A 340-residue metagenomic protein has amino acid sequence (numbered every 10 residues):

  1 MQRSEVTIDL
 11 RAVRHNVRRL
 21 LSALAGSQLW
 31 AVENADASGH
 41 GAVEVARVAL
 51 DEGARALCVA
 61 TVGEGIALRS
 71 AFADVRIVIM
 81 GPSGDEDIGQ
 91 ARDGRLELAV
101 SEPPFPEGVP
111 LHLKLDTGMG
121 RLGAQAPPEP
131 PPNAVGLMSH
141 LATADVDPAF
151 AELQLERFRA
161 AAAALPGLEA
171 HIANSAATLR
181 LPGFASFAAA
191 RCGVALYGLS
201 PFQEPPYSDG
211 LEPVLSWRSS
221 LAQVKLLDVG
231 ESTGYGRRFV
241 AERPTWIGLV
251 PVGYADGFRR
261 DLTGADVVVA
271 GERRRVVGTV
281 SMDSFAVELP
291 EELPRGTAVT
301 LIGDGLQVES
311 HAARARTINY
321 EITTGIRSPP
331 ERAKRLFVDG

Functional and structural regions predicted by a protein language model:
M1-L10, R14-V17, S22, A31 (+6 more regions): Active-site anion/phosphate-binding pocket segments in diverse small-molecule metabolic enzymes
S4-T7, A12-H15, S27-H171, F184-S186: Active-site-proximal beta-alpha core segment in soluble small-molecule metabolic enzymes
